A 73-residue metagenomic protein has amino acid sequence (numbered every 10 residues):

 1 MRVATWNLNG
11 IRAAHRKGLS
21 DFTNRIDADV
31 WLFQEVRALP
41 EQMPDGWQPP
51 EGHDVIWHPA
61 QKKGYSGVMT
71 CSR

Functional and structural regions predicted by a protein language model:
M1-P50, D54-M69: N-terminal, active-site-proximal structural segment of metallo-dependent hydrolase catalytic domains
R73: Active-site beta-strand termini and strand-to-loop segments that position acidic
